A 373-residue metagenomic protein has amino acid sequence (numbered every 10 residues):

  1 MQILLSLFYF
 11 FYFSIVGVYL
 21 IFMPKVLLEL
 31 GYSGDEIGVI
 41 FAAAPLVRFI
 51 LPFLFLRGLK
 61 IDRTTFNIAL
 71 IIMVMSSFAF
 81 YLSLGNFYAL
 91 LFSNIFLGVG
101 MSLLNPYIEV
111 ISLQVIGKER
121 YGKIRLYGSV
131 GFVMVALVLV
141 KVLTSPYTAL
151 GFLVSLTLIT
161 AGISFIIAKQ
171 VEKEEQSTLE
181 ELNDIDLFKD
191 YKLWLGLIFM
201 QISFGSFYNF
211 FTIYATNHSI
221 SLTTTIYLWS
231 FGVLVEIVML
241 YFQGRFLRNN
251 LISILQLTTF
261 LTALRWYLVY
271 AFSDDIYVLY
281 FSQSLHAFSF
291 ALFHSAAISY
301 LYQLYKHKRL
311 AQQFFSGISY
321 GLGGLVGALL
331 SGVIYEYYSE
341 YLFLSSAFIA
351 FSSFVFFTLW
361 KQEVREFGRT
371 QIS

Functional and structural regions predicted by a protein language model:
M1-R48, D190-L228, H294-S295: Helix-loop boundary and gating motifs at the non-cytosolic
F10, F87-N105, I198, Y277-L292: Hydrophobic core of transmembrane alpha-helices in multi-pass small-molecule transporters, especially MFS/SLC-type
F49-R63, L143, V238-L251, Y335: Helix-to-loop junctions at the C-terminal end of transmembrane segments in multipass secondary transporters
T65-A79, S253-L268: Structural signature of the two symmetry-related core transmembrane helices
V99-I116, A291-Y305: Intracellular juxtamembrane helix-capping segments at the cytosolic ends of symmetry-related transmembrane helices
K141-T157, G332-S352: A membrane-interface helix-boundary motif in multi-pass transporters
I167-F199: Juxtamembrane intracellular "pre-TM" segments in multi-pass secondary transporters
K308-Y338: A late C-terminal transmembrane helix in Major Facilitator Superfamily
